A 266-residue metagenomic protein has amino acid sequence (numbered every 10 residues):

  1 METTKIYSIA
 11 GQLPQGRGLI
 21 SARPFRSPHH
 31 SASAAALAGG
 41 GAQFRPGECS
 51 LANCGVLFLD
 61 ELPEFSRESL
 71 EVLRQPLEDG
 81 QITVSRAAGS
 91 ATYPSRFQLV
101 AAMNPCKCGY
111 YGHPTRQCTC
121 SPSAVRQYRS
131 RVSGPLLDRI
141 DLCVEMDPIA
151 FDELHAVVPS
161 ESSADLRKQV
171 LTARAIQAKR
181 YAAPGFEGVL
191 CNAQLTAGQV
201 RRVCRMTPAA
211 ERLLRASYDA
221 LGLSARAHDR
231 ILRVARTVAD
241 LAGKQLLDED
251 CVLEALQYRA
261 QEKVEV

Functional and structural regions predicted by a protein language model:
M1-Q15, D79: Walker A/P-loop
G16, I20, K263-V266: Charged/polar, low-hydrophobicity segments characteristic of intrinsically disordered regions and flexible loops
L19-P24, H29-L57, S90: Conserved alpha-helical scaffold flanking the Walker A/P-loop in AAA+ ATPase domains
R23, S27, L62-P63, S130: Hydrophobic alpha-helical scaffolding
Q43-F44, R67-V266: Basic, amphipathic alpha-helical bundle interface domains used for macromolecular binding and assembly
C54, D60-E61, V72: Walker B catalytic acidic pair
